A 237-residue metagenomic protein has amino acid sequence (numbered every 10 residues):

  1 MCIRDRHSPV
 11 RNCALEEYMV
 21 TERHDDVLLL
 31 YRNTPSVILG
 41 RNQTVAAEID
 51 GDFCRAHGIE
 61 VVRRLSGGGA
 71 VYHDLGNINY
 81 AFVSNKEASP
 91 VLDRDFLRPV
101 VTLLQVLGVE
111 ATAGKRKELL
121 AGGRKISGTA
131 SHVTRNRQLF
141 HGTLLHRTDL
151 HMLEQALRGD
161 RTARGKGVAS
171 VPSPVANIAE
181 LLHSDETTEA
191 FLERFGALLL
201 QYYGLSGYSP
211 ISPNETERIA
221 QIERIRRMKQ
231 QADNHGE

Functional and structural regions predicted by a protein language model:
M1-D5: Conserved small/polar residues in nucleotide/adenosyl-binding loops
R11-E22, L28-E48: N-terminal low-complexity or amphipathic/hydrophobic leaders
E17, A113-R116, L120-T134, T148-D149: Glycine-rich, mobile lid/loop segments that gate access to catalytic sites or pores
I49-R63, R124, T129: Short, hydrophobic/aliphatic alpha-helical segments
A56-I78: A glycine-rich, hydrophobic loop/mini-helix early in the fold
L75-K117: Contiguous, small/hydrophobic- and glycine-enriched helical/loop subdomains that border and often "cap" functional
R98-V100, L107-V109, S127, R135-G236: Long, positively charged amphipathic alpha-helical accessory segments at protein N-termini or as interdomain linkers
